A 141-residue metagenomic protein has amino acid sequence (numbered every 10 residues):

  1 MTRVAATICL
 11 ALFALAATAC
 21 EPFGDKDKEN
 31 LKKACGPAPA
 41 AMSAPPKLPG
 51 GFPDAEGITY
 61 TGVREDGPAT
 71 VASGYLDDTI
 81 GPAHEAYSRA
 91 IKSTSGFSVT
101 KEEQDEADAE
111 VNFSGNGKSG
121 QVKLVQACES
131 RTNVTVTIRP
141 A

Functional and structural regions predicted by a protein language model:
M1-I8: Bacterial N-terminal signal peptides that target proteins for export
L15-A19: C-terminal motif of bacterial Sec signal peptides marking the signal peptidase cleavage site
E21-V71, S93, A141: Compositionally biased P/S/T/G-rich terminal and signal peptide-adjacent segments that lie outside catalytic cores
A44, T79-A83: Short amphipathic alpha-helical segments
T70-D78: Second-shell loop/turn segments in exported
P82-A141: Extracytosolic low-complexity repeat regions of secreted or lipid-anchored proteins
